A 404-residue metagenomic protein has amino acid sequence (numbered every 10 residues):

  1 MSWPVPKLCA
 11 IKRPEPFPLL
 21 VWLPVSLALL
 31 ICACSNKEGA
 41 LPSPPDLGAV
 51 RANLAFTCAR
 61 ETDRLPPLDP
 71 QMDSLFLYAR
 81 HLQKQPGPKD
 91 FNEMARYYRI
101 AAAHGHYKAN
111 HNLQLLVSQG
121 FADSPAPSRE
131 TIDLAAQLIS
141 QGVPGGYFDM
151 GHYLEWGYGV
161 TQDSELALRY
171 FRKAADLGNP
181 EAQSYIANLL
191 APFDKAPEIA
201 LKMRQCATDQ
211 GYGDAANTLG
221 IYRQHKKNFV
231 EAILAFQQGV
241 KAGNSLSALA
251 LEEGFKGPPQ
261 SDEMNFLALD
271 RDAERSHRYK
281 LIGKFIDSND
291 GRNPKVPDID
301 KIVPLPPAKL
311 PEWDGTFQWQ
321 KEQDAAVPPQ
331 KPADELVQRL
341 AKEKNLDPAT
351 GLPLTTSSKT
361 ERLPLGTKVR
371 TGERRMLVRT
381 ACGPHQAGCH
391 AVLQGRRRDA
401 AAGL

Functional and structural regions predicted by a protein language model:
V21-I31: Bacterial N-terminal signal peptides
C34-R96, H104, H111: N-terminal leader/linker segments that initiate helical-solenoid repeat arrays
S35, V303-R362: Long C-terminal extensions of eukaryotic subunits of large macromolecular complexes
L68-L75, Q85, H104-K108, L113 (+10 more regions): Short helix-capping/linker turns of helical repeat alpha-solenoids
A79-P88, Q114-P125, G151-T161, L189-P197 (+3 more regions): Short coil/turn linking the two alpha-helices of tandem helical-hairpin repeats
G87-R96, D123-L134, V160-Y170, F193-M203 (+2 more regions): Structural signature of tandem alpha-helical TPR/SEL1-like repeats, specifically the intra-repeat loop/turn
L113-F121, I186-F193, I221, L249-Q260 (+2 more regions): TPR/TPR-like alpha-solenoid helical repeat scaffolds
I233-S245, E252-S261, N265-N289: TPR/TPR-like (Sel1-like) alpha-helical repeat modules
